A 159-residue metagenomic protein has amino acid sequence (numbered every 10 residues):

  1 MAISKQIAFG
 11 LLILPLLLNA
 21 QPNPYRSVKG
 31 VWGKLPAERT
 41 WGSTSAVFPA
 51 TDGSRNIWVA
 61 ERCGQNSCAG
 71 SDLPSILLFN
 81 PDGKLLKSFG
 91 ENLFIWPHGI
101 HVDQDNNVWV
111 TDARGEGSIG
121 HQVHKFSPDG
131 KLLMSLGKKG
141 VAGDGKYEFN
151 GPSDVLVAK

Functional and structural regions predicted by a protein language model:
M1-F9: Bacterial N-terminal signal peptides that target proteins for export
F9-G10, Q65: Short amphipathic alpha-helical "recognition" segments used for binding
L12-A20: Hydrophobic h-region of N-terminal signal peptides that target proteins for export in Gram-negative bacteria
Q21-K159: Eukaryotic scaffold repeat domains enriched in small/polar residues
